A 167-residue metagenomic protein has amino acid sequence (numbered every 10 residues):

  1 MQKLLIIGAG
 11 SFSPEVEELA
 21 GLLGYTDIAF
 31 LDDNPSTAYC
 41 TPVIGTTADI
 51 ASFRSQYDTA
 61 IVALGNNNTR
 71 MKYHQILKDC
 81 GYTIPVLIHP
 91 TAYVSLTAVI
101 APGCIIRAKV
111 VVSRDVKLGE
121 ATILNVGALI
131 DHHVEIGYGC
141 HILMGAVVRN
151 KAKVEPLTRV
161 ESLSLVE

Functional and structural regions predicted by a protein language model:
M1-D58: A solvent-exposed beta-alpha-beta segment
I6-I7, L31, A63, L143 (+1 more regions): Short hydrophobic segments within beta-strands
G8, A20, A60, Y73 (+2 more regions): Generic structural signal for conserved hydrophobic packing positions in ordered secondary structure
G8, I61-G65, R114, N150: Small/polar loops that bind or transfer phosphate-bearing groups
S11-P14, N68-T69, V99: Short alpha-helical
E17-A20, K72-I76, L118: Short amphipathic alpha-helical segments
P35-Y93: Phosphate-bearing ligand-interacting subdomains that bind or position ATP/ADP/UDP/GDP/NAD(P) or nucleotide-linked
V86-E167: Structural signal for interior beta-strand "rungs" in well-ordered beta-sheet cores of soluble enzyme domains
